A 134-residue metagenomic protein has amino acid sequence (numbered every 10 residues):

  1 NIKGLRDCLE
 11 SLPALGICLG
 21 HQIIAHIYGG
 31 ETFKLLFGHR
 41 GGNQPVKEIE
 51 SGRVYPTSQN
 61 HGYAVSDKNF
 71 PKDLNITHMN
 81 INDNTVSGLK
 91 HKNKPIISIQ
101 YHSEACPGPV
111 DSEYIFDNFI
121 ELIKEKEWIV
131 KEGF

Functional and structural regions predicted by a protein language model:
N1-P56, A64, P109-N118, L122: Cysteine-nucleophile active-site neighborhood
L15, F33, S58, T77 (+1 more regions): Hydrophobic/aromatic beta-strand patches that form the interior of the parallel beta-sheet core in alpha/beta enzyme
C18, H61, H102: Active-site glycine-centered loops adjacent to acidic/histidine catalytic or metal-binding residues that shape
F33-L35, W128-G133: Acidic/polar loop patches that form or flank catalytic/metal-binding clefts of enzymes that bind anionic ligands
F37, E48, I81, H91 (+1 more regions): Active-site donor-binding loop signature of nucleotide-sugar glycosyltransferases
G41, T85, A105: Flexible, glycine-rich phosphate/dinucleotide-binding loops and adjacent beta-alpha linkers at cofactor/substrate
R53-K94, E132: Catalytic beta-strand/loop cores that center a nucleophilic Ser/Cys/Thr and support acyl-enzyme chemistry
G88-K124, W128-K131: A glycine-centered loop/beta-turn motif at secondary-structure junctions
